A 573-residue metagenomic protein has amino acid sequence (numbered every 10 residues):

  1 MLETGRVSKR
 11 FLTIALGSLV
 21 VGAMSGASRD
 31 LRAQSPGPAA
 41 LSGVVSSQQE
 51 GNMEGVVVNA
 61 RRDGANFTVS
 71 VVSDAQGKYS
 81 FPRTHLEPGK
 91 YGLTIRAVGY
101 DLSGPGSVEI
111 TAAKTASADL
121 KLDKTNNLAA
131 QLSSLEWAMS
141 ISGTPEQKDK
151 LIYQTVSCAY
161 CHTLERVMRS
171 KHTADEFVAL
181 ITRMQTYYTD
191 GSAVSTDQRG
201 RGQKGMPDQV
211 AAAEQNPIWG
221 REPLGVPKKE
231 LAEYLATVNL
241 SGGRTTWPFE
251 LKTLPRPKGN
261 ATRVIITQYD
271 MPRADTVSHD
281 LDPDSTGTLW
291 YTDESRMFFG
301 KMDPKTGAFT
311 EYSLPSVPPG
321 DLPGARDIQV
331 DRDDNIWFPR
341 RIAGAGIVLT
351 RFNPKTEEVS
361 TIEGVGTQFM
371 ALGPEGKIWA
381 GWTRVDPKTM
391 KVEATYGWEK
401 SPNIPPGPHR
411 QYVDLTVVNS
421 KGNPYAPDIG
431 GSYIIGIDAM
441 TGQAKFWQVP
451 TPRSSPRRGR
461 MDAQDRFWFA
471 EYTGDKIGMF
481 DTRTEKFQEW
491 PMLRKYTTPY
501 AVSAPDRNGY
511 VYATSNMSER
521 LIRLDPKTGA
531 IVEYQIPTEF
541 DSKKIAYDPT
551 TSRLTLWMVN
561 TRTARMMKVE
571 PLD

Functional and structural regions predicted by a protein language model:
V44-M53, L86: Structural motif
D63-N66, P88-S107: A short, solvent-exposed loop/turn motif at the edges and junctions of modular extracellular/periplasmic domains
D63-S80: Short, acidic Ser/Thr/Gly-rich low-complexity loop/linker segments typical of extracellular and cell-surface proteins
E109-S134: Extracellular beta-sheet/turn segments enriched in Thr/Pro/Gly and aliphatic residues
Q154-E165: The canonical Cys-X-X-Cys-His
A274-T286, P318-D333, G364-E375, P402-K421 (+3 more regions): Beta-rich, blade/repeat-based domains predominating in secreted/periplasmic proteins but also intracellular
L289-S295, D331, I336-G344, L372-P374 (+6 more regions): Conserved beta-strand positions in repeat-built beta-propeller and related beta-rich domains
I536-D573: Blade-level signature of beta-propeller repeat domains, shared across WD40, Kelch, NHL, RCC1 and BNR/Asp-box propellers
